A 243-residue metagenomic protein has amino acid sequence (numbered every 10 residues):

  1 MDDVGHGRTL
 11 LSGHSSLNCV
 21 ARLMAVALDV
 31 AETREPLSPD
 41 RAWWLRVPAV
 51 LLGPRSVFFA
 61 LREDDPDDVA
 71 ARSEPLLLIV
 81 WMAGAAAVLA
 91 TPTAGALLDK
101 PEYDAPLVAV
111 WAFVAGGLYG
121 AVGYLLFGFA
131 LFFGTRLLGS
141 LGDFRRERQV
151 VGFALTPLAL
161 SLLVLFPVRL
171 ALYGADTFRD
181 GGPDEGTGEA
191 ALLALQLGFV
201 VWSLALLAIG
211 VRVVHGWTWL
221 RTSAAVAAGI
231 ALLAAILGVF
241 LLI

Functional and structural regions predicted by a protein language model:
M1-G7: Alpha-helix boundary/capping motif
V20-A86, A90: N-terminal juxtamembrane cytosolic/stromal segments of multi-pass membrane proteins
R41-W44, V114-V122, A191-V201: Hydrophobic alpha-helical transmembrane segments of multi-pass membrane proteins
L76, V80-G84, V88, G116-L125 (+2 more regions): Alpha-helical transmembrane spans of integral membrane proteins, capturing the lipid-embedded, hydrophobic core of TM
G84-D99, L237-F240: Juxtamembrane "helix exit" motif at the C-terminal ends of alpha-helical transmembrane segments in multi-pass membrane
A94-A112, G174-E185: Membrane-interface interhelical loops and short amphipathic "cap" helices that link adjacent transmembrane segments
A96-K100, F127-L141: Membrane-helix interface/capping segments
L131-F133, S140-I243: Hydrophobic alpha-helical transmembrane segments and adjacent short intramembrane/lumenal linkers of inner/organellar
